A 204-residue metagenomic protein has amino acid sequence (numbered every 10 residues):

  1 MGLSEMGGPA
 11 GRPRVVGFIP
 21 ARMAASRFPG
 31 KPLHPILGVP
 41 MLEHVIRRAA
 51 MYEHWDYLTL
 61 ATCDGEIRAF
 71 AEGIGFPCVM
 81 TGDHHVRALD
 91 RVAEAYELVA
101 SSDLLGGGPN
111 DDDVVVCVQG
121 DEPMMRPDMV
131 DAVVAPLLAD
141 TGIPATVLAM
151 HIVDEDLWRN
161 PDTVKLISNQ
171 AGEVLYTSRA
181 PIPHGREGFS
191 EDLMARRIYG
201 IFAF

Functional and structural regions predicted by a protein language model:
L3-T62: N-terminal glycine-rich phosphate-binding loop and ensuing alpha1 helix
G17, L58-L60, V115, A145-T146 (+1 more regions): Hydrophobic/aromatic residues located in beta-strands of well-ordered beta-sheets within soluble catalytic
P20, C117-Q119, L148-A149: Short beta-strand segments
G38, T81-D83, G120, S168 (+1 more regions): Active-site donor-binding loop signature of nucleotide-sugar glycosyltransferases
M51, T59, G65-A135: Short phosphate-binding loop-to-helix
W55, N110-D112, D140-I143: Short, high-confidence coil segments that cap the C-terminus of an alpha-helix and link into the following beta-strand
M125-A203: Conserved core of the sugar-phosphate nucleotidyltransferase
